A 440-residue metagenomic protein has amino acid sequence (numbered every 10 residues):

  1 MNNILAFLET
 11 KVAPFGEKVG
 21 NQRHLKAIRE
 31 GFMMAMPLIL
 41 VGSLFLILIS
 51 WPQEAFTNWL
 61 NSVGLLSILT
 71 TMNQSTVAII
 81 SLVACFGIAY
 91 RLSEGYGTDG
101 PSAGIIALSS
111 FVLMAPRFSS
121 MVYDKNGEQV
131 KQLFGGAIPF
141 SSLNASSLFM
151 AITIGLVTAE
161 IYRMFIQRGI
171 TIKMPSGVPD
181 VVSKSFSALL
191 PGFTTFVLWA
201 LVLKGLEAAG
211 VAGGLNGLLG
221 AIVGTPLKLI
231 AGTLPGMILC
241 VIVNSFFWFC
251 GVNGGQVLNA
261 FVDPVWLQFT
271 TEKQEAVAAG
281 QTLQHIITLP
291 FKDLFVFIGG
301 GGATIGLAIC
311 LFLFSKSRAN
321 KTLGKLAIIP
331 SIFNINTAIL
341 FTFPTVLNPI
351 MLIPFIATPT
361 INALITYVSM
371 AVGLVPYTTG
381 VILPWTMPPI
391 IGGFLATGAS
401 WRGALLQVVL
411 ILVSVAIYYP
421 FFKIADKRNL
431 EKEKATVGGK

Functional and structural regions predicted by a protein language model:
N2-V19, N58, V63-L66, Q274-Q284 (+3 more regions): Transmembrane alpha-helical segments and their short flanking loops that form helix-hairpins/helix-helix interfaces
N3-K11, V157-G177, L198, V202-L219 (+4 more regions): Juxtamembrane interface elements at the cytosolic ends of transmembrane helices in multi-pass membrane proteins
E17, N21-I172, V346: Early transmembrane hairpin of solute transport permeases
H24-L25, R29, P175-S187, V223-L227 (+2 more regions): Membrane-interface segments at loop-to-transmembrane junctions
A35-S50, V83-R91, A107-F118, A151-R163 (+5 more regions): Hydrophobic core segments of alpha-helical transmembrane domains in multi-pass membrane transport and ion-translocation
I49-M72, S109-S146, P175-D180, A209-K228 (+3 more regions): Inter-helical loop and helix-membrane interface segments of multi-pass membrane transporters/permeases
T71-A84, L143-A151, L229-C250, L283-G302 (+1 more regions): Hydrophobic alpha-helical transmembrane segments
F193-F314: Generic multipass alpha-helical transmembrane bundles of integral membrane proteins
